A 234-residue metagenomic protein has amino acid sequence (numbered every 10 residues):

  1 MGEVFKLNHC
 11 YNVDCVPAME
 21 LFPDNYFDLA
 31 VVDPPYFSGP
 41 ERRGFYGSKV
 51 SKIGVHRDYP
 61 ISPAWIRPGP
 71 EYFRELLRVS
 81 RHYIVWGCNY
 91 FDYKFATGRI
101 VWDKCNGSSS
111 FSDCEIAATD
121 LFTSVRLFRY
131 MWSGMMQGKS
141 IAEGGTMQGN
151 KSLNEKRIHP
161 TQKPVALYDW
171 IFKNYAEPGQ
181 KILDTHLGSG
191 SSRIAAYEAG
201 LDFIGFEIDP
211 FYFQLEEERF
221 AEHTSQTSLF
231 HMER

Functional and structural regions predicted by a protein language model:
M1-E3: DnaQ-like (DEDDh/DEDDy) 3′-5′ exonuclease domain used for proofreading and 3′-end trimming on nucleic acids
F5-N8, D113-E115: Sequence-level motif detector for i,i+2 pairs with an aromatic at +2
L7, S62-P63: Short, exposed beta-strand "edge-strand" segments with a Pro/Gly-rich flavor and a Y/T-containing core
L7-P17, T227-M232: Conserved SAM-binding strand-loop segment of SAM-dependent methyltransferases
N12, W65-G69, T161: A conditional alpha-helix N-cap/helix-loop micro-motif detector
V16-M19, F73-R74: Short hydrophobic/charged patches on amphipathic alpha-helices used for structural packing and interfaces
E20-V32, Y36-S62, L77-R78, H82-R234: Class I S-adenosyl-L-methionine
P68-E75, V79: Short, conserved SAM-binding segment of the class I
